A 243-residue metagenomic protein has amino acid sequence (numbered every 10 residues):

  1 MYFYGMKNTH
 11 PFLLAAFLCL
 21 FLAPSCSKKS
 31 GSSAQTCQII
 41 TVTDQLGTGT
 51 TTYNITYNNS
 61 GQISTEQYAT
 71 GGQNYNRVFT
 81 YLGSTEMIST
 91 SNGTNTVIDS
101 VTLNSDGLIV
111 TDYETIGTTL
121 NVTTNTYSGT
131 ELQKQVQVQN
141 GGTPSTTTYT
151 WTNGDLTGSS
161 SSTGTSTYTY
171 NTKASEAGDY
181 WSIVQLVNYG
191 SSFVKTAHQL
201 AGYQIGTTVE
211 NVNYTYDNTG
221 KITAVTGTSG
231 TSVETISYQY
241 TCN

Functional and structural regions predicted by a protein language model:
Y2-F3, Y240: Short hotspots in intrinsically disordered terminal tails
F3-L13: Bacterial N-terminal signal peptides that target proteins for export
F12-L20: Sec-dependent N-terminal signal peptides
L22-S25: C-terminal motif of bacterial Sec signal peptides marking the signal peptidase cleavage site
K28-N243: Buried hydrophobic residues that stabilize the cores of well-folded domains
